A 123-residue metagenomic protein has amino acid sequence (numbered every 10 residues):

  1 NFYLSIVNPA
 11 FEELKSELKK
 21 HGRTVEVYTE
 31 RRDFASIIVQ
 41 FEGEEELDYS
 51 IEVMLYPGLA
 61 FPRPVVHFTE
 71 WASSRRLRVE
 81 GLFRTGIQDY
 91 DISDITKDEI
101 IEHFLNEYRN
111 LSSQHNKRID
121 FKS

Functional and structural regions predicted by a protein language model:
N1-V25: Contiguous, amphipathic alpha-helical segments that mediate oligomerization or scaffolding in large protein assemblies
K20, V25, G43-E45, N110 (+2 more regions): Generic alpha-helical propensity signal that fires on short helical segments and nearby coil/disordered stretches
R23, R31-R32, R63, R75-R78 (+3 more regions): Arginine residue identity/basic-tract feature
R23-L47: Ser/Thr-rich, low-complexity intrinsically disordered terminal regions
I38-E102: Intrinsically disordered, low-complexity regulatory segments enriched in Ser/Thr/Pro and charged residues
T96, I100-S123: Glycine-rich, aromatic-bearing surface loops/beta-hairpins
